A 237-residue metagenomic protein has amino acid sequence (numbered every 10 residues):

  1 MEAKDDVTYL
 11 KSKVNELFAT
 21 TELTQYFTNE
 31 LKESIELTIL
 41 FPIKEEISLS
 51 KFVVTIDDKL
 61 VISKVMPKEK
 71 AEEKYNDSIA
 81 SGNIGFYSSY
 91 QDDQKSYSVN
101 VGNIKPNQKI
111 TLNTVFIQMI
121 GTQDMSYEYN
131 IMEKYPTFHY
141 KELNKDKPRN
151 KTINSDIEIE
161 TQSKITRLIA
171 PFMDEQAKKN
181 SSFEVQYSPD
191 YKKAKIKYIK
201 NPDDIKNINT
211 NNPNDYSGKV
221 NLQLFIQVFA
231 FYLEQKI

Functional and structural regions predicted by a protein language model:
M1-K236: Subset of Sec-pathway N-terminal targeting signals
